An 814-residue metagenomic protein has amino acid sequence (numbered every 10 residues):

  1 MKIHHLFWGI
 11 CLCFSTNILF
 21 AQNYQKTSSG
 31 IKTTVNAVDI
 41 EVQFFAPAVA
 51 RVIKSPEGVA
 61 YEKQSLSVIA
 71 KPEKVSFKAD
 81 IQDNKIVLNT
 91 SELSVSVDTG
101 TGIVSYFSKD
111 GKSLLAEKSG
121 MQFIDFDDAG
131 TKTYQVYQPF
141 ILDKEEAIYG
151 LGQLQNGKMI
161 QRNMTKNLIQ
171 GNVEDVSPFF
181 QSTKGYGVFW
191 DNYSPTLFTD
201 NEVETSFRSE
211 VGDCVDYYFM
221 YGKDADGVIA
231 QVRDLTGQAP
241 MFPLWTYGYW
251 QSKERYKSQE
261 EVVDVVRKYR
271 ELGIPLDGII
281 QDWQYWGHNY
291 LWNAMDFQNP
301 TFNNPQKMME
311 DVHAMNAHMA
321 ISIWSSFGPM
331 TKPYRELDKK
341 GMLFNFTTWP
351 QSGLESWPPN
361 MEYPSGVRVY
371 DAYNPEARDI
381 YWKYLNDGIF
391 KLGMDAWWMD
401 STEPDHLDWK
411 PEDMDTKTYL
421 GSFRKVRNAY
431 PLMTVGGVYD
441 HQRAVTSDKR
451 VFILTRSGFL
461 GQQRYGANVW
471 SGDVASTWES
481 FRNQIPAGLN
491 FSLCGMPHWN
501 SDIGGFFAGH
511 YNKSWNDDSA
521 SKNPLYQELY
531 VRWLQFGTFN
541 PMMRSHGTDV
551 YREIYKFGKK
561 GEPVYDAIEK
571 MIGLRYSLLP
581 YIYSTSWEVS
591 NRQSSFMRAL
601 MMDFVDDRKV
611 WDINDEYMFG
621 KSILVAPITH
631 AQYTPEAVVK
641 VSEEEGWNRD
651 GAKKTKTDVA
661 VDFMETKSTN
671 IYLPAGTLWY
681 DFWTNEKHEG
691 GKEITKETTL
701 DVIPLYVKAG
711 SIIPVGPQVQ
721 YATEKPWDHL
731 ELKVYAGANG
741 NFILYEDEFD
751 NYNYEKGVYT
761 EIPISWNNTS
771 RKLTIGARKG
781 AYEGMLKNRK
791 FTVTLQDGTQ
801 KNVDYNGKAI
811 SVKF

Functional and structural regions predicted by a protein language model:
M1-N23: Bacterial Sec-dependent N-terminal signal peptides
Y24, S28, Q43-I86, I124-D127: A low-complexity, Ser/Thr/Gly/Pro-enriched, surface-exposed linker/loop concept that marks segments flanking
V42, F179, Y269, V312 (+3 more regions): Conserved, mostly hydrophobic/aromatic
V42, V52, L88-V95, L624-P627 (+1 more regions): Short, well-ordered beta-strand segments enriched in hydrophobic/aromatic residues
D80-P243, K253-E254, Q259, V266-E271 (+4 more regions): Catalytic and substrate-binding clefts that recognize carbohydrates or anionic sugar/phosphate headgroups
D264-Q284: Catalytic domains of carbohydrate-active enzymes, especially glycoside hydrolases
D277-I568, D603-V605, I613: Aromatic- and carboxylate-enriched substrate-binding clefts and catalytic-loop regions of carbohydrate-active enzymes
Y439-V451, G458-V469, F491-S501, F506-S770 (+3 more regions): Catalytic core of carbohydrate-active enzymes
